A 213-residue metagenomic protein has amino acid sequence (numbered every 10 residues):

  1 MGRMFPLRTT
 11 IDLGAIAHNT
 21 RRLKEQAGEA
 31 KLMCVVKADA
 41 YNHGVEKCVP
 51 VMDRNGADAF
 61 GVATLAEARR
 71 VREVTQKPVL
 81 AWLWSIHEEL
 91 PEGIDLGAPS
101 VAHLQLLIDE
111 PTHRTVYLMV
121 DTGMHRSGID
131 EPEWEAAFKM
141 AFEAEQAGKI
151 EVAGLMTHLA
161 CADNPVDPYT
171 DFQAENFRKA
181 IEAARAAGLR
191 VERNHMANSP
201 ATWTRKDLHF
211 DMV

Functional and structural regions predicted by a protein language model:
R3, L7-T10, A15-H18, G28-M196 (+1 more regions): Active-site-proximal beta-alpha core segment in soluble small-molecule metabolic enzymes
R22: Solvent-exposed, charged/polar functional surfaces in cytosolic regulatory/catalytic domains
S199: Histidine- and/or cysteine-centered catalytic micro-motif in compact active-site loops
W203-V213: Active-site loop ensemble at the mouth of alpha/beta enzyme cores that anchors a bound cofactor
